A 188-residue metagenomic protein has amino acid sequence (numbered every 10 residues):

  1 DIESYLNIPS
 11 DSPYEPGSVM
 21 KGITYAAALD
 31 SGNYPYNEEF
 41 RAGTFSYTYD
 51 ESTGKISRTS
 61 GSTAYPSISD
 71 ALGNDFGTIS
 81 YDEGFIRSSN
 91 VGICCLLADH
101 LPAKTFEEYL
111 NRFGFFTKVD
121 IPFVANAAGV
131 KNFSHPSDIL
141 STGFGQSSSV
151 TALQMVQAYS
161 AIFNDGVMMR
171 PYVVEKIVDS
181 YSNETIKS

Functional and structural regions predicted by a protein language model:
D1-G17, I23-S188: Beta-lactam-recognizing serine transpeptidase/beta-lactamase-like catalytic domain environment
